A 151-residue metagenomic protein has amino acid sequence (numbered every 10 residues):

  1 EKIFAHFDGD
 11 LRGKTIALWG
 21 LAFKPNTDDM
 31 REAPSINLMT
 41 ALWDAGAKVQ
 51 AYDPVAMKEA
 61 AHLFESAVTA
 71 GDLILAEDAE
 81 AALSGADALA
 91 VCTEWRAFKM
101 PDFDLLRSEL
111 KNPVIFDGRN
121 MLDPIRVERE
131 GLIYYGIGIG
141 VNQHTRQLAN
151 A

Functional and structural regions predicted by a protein language model:
E1-A151: Structural/interface elements that position substrates and couple domains in central-metabolism enzymes
